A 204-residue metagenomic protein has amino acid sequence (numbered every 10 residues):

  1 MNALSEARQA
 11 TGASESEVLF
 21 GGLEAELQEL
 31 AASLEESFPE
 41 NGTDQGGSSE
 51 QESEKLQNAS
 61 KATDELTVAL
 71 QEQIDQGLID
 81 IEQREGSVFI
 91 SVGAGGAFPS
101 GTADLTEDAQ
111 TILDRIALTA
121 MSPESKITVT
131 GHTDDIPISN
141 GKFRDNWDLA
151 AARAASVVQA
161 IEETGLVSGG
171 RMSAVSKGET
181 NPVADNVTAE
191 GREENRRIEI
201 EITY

Functional and structural regions predicted by a protein language model:
M1-S87, G93: Juxtamembrane linker/hinge segments adjacent to a transmembrane helix in small membrane proteins
G12, E82, T128, G169-G170: A local structural micro-motif
Q57-A62, S91, A97-I112, T119-S122 (+2 more regions): Periplasmic OmpA-like peptidoglycan-binding domain that tethers envelope proteins to the cell wall
